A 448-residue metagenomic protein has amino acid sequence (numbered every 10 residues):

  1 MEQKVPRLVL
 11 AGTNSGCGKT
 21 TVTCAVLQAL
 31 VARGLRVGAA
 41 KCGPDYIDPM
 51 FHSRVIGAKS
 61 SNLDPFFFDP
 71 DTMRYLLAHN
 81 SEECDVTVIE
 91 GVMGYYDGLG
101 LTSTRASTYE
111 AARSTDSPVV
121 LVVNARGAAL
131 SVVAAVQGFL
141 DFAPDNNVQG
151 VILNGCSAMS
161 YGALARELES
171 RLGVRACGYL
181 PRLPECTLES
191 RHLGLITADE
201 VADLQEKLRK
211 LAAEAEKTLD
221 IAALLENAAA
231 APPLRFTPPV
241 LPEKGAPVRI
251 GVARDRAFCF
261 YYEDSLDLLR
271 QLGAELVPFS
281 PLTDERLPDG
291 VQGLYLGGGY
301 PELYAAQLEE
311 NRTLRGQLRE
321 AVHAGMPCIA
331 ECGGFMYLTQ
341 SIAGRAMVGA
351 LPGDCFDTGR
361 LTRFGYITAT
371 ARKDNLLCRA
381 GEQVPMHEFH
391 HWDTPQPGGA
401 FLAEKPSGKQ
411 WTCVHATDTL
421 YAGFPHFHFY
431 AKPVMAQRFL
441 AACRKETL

Functional and structural regions predicted by a protein language model:
E2-T115, V119, V123-G150, A158-G162: ATP-dependent carboxylate-amine ligase catalytic core
Q3-P6, E243-R249: A short, charged/proline- and glycine-enriched loop that marks the coil->beta-strand transition at the N-terminal
K41, A176-P184, E275-T283: Beta-strand->loop->alpha-helix junctions that form or flank phosphate-binding loops in nucleotide-handling enzymes
A112, K217, K244-A246, F258-L268 (+3 more regions): C-terminal and late-domain segments of enzyme folds
S117, V174, H323-P327: A short helix->loop->beta-strand "cap" motif at the edges of active sites that frequently abuts
A129-P242: Internal gly/pro-rich beta-alpha loop/helix module that stabilizes soluble enzyme cofactors or their anionic handles
A246-R312, G316-H323: Phosphate-binding active sites in nucleotide-utilizing proteins
P301-L376: Cysteine-nucleophile active-site neighborhood
